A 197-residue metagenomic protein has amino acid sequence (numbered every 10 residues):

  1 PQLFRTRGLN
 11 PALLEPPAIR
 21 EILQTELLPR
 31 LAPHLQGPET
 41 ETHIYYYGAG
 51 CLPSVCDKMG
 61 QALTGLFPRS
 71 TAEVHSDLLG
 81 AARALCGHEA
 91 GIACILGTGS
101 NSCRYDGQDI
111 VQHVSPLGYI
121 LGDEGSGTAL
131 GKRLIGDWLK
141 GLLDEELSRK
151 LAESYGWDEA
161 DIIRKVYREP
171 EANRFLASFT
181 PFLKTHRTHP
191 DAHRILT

Functional and structural regions predicted by a protein language model:
P1-E21, I110-Q112, P116: Short glycine-rich, Thr/Ser-proximal phosphate-binding strand/loop in the N-terminal lobe of ATP-dependent enzymes
P1-Q2, G91-D106: Gly/Thr-rich phosphate-binding beta-strand-loop-beta motif of the actin/hexokinase/Hsp70
P11, R30-E73, C86, E169: Short beta-strand-loop/turn "lid" adjacent to the catalytic site in phosphate-handling enzymes
L13, A152-T197: Adenine-nucleotide phosphate-binding core of ATP-dependent small-molecule kinases
P16-H34: Short, well-ordered amphipathic alpha-helical segments that serve as non-catalytic structural scaffolds within diverse
Y45-L52, L96-G99, T197: Glycine-rich beta-strand-to-loop/alpha-helix junction loops that act as flexible
S70-C94: Conserved phosphate-binding catalytic cores of ATP/NTP-utilizing and phosphoryl-transfer enzymes
I110-W157: Glycine-rich phosphate-binding loop plus the immediately following alpha-helix
